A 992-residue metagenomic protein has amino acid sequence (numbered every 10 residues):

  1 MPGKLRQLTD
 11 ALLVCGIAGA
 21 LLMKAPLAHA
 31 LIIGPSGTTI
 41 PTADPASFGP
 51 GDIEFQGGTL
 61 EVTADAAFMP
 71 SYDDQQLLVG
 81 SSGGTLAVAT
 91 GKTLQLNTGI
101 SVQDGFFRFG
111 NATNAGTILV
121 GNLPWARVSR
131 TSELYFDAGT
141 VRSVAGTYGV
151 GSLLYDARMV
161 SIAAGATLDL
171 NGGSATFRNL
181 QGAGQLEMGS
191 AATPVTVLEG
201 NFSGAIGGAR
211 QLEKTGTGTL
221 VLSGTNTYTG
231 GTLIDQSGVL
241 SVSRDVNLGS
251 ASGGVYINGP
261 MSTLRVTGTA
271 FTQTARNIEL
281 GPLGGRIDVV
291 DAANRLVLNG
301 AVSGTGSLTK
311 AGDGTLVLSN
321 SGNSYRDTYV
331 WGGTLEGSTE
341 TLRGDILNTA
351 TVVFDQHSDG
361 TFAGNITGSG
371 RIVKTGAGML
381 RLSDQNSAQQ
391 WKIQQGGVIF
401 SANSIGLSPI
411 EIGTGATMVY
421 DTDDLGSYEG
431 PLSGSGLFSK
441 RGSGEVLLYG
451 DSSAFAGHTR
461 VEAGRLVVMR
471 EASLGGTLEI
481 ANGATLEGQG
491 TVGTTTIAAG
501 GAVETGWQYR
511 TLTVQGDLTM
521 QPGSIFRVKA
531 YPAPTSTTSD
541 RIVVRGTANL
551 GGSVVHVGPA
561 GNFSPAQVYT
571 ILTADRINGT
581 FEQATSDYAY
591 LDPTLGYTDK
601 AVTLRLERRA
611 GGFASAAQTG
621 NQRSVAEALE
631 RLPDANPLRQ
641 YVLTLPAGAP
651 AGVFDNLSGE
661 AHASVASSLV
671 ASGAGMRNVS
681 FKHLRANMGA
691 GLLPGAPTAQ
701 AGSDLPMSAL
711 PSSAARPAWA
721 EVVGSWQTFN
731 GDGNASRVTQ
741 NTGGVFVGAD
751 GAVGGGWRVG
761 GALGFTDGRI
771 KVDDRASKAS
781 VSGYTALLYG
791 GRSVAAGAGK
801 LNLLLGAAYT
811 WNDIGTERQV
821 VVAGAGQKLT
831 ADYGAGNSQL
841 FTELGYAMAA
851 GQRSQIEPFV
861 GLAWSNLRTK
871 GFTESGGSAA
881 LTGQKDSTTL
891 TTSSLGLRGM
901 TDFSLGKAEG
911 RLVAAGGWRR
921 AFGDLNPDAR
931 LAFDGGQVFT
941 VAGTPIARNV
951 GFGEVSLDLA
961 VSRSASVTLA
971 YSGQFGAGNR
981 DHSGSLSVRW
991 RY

Functional and structural regions predicted by a protein language model:
K4-L8, L12-L22, P26-F48, L86 (+11 more regions): Extracellular/surface-exposed low-complexity segments
A30-G49, S81-V160, Q181-S250, L280-L342 (+3 more regions): Extracellular repeat-rich scaffold modules on cell surfaces
D65-A67, G91-K92, T147, G173-S174 (+10 more regions): Acidic glycine-/aspartate-rich tracts in secreted/extracellular proteins
G110, E336, S383, I399-S401 (+14 more regions): Transmembrane beta-barrel domains of outer membrane proteins
T196, R286, D291-A293, I372 (+3 more regions): Extracellular beta-strand/loop-rich repeat segments of large surface/secreted proteins
G406, L474, G648-A649, D732-N741 (+4 more regions): Solvent-exposed, glycine/polar-rich loop segments of beta-barrel outer-membrane systems
A635-Q852, T968-Y992: Outer membrane beta-barrel translocator domains of Type V secretion systems
R792, S838, N866, G871 (+1 more regions): Outer membrane beta-barrel transmembrane domains
